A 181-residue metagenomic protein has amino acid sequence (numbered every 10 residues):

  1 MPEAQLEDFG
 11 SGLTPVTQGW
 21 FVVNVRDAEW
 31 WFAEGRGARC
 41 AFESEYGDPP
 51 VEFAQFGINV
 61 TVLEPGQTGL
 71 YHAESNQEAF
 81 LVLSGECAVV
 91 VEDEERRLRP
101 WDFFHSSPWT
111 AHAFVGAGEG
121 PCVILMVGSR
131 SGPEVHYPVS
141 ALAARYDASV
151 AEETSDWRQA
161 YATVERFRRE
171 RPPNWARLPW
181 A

Functional and structural regions predicted by a protein language model:
M1-Q55, L142-A181: A short, N-terminal "cap"/entry segment at the start of jelly-roll beta-barrel domains of the cupin/DSBH fold
C40-Y46, N59-E74, P108: Conserved short histidine dyad/triad with adjacent acidic residue
Q55-P65, A73-V90, V127-S129: Short, conserved beta-strand element in jelly-roll/cupin
G66-T68, C87, E94, A111: Short beta-turn/strand-loop junction motif enriched in small, turn-promoting residues
A79, D93-W109: Short acidic-glycine-tyrosine-enriched beta hairpin
G85, W101, F114: Short hydrophobic/aromatic patches on the structural cores and recognition surfaces of FHA
A88, P108-E134: Ligand-binding loop in jelly-roll beta-barrel domains
